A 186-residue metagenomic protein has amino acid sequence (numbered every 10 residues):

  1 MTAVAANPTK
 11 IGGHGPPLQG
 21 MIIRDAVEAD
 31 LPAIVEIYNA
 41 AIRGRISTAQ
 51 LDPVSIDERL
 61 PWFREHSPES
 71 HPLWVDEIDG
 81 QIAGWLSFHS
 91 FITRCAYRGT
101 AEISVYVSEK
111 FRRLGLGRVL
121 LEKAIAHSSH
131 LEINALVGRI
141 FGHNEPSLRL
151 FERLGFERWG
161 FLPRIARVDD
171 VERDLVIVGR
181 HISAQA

Functional and structural regions predicted by a protein language model:
A6-N7, G12, P16-G20: Short, low-complexity intrinsically disordered segments enriched in A/P/G/S/L with frequent Arg, especially at protein
I22-I34: A short beta-loop-alpha structural element at the N-terminal edge of CoA-dependent acyl/N-acetyltransferase catalytic
D25, D52-K110, L121-E122, H127 (+1 more regions): Acetyl-CoA-dependent GNAT
V35-W62: Conserved GNAT-fold acetyl-CoA-binding loop/helix
S87-S90, V137-I140, E152, E157-D174: Conserved catalytic-core motifs of GNAT/GCN5-like acyltransferases
A101, R164-A186: C-terminal "cap" of GNAT-fold acetyltransferases
R113-A126, E145-R153: Conserved acetyl-CoA-binding loop-helix of GNAT-fold acetyltransferases
S128-I140: Conserved GNAT acetyl-CoA-binding A-motif
